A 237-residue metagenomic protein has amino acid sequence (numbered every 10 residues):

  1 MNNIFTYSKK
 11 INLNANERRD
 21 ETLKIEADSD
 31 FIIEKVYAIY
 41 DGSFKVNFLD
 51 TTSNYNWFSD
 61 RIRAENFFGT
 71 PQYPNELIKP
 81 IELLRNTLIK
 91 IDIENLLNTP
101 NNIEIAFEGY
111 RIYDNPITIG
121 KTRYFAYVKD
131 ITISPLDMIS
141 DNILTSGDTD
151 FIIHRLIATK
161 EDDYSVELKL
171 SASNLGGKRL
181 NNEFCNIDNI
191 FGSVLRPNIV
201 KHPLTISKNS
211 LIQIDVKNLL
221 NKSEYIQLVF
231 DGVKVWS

Functional and structural regions predicted by a protein language model:
M1-S237: Beta-strand-centric surfaces of beta-sandwich/beta-rich domains
